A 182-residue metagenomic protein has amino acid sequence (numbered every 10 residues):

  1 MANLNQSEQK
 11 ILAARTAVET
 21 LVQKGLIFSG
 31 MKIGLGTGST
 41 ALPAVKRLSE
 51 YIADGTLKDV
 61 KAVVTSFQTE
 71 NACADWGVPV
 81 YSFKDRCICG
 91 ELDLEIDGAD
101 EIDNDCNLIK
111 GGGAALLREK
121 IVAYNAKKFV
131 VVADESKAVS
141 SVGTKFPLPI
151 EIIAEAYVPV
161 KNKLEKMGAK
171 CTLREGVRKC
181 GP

Functional and structural regions predicted by a protein language model:
M1-K32, T37-I88: Active-site catalytic microenvironments in core metabolic enzymes, especially phosphate/sugar-handling
A2-L12, Y51, Q68-P182: Conserved phosphate- and dinucleotide-binding cores of soluble alpha/beta proteins, encompassing both enzyme active
